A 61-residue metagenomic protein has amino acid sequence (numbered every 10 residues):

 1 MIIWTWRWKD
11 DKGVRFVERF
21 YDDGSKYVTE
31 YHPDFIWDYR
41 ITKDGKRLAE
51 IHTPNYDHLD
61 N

Functional and structural regions predicted by a protein language model:
W6-D60: Acidic, low-complexity, intrinsically disordered interaction modules
